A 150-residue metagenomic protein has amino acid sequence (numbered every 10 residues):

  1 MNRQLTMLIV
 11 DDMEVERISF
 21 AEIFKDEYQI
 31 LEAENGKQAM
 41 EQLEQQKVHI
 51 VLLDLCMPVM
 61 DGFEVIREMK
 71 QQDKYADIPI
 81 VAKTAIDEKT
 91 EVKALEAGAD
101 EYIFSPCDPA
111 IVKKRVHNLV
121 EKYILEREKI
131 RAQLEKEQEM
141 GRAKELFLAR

Functional and structural regions predicted by a protein language model:
N2-L5, M13-L31: Two-component/phosphorelay signaling modules centered on CheY-like receiver
E32-I50: Acidic, metal-coordinating helix/loop segments flanking the phosphotransfer/catalytic sites of two-component signaling
M57: Receiver (REC) domain active-site loop signature in two-component systems and cognate sites in sensor histidine kinases
C107-V116: C-terminal output helix
L134-R150: Primarily the dimerization/phosphotransfer
